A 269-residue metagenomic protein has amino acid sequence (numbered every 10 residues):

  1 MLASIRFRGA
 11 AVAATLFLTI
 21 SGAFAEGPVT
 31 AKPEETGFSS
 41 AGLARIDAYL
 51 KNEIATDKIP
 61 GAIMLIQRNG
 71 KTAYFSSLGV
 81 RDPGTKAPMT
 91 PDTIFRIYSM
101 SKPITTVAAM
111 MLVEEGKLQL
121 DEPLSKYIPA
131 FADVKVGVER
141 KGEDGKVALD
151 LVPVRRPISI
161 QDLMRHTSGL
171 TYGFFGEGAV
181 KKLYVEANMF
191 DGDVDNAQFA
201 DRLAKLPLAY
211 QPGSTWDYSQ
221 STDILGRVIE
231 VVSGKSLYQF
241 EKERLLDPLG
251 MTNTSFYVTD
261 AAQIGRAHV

Functional and structural regions predicted by a protein language model:
M1-A13: Bacterial N-terminal signal peptides that target proteins for export
A10-G22: Bacterial N-terminal signal peptides
V29-I97, K117, D133-G142: Short, conserved catalytic-motif segment at the N-terminal edge
T36-L43, T56-P60, I94-S101, K117 (+6 more regions): Solvent-exposed, acidic/flexible segments
D82, K126-H268: Short, surface-exposed loop or secondary-structure junction motifs that flank catalytic or metal-binding residues
T105-K117: Hydrophobic or amphipathic alpha-helical targeting/insertion segments
